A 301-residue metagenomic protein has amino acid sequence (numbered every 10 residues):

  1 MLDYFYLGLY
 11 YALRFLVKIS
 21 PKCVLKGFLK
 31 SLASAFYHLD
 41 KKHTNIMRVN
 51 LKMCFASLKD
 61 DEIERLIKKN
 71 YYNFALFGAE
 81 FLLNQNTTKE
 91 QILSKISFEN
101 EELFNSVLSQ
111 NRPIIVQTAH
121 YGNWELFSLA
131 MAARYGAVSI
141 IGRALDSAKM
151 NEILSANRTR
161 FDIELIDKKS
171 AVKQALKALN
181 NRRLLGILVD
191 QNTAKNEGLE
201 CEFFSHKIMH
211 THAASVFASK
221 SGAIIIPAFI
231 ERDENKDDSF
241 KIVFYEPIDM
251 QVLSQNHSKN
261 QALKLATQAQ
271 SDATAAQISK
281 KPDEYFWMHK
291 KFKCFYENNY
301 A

Functional and structural regions predicted by a protein language model:
M1-T118: Membrane-anchoring hydrophobic helices of lipid-metabolizing enzymes
A12, V24, M47, F127 (+3 more regions): Hydrophobic alpha-helical segments typical of transmembrane helices and their membrane-interface/capping positions
L39, K68, S106, A133 (+1 more regions): Non-catalytic C-terminal accessory region of glycerolipid acyltransferases and related lyso-lipid remodeling enzymes
Q91-I96, R143, R160-I166, F204-S205 (+1 more regions): Short, flexible loop segments at the rims of nucleotide/cofactor-binding pockets, characterized by
R112-K169, N192-C201: Catalytic core of membrane glycerolipid acyltransferases/transacylases, capturing the structured, soluble-facing
